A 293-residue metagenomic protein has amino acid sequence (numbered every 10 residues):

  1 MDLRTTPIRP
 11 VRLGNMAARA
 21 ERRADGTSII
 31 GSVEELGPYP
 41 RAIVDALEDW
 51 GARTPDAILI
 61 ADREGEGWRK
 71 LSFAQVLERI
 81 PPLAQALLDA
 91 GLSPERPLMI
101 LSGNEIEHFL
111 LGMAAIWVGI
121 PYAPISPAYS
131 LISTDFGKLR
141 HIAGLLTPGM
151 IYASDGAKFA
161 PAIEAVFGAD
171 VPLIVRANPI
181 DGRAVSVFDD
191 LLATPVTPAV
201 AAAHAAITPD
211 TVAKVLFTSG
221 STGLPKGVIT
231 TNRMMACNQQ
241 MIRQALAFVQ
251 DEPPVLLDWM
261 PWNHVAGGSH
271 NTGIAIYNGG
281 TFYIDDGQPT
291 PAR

Functional and structural regions predicted by a protein language model:
M1-L71, Q75-A90, G112, V118 (+2 more regions): N-lobe entry segment of adenylate-forming
D2-R12, W117-D190: Structural core segment of the AMP-binding/adenylate-forming
E35, L59-L111, S130-K138, V187-V196 (+1 more regions): Conserved AMP-binding/adenylate-forming core of the ANL superfamily
P55-D56, I174-R176, G182-F217, L224 (+1 more regions): Conserved pre-ATP/AMP-binding loop-to-beta segment of ANL
R69-A74, H204-I207, A213-Q240: Conserved AMP-binding A3 loop
A84, E105-S130, H141-M150, P254-V255 (+1 more regions): A short helix-loop-beta submotif of the ANL/AMP-binding
G103-I106, M260-H264: AMP-binding (ANL) adenylation modules
A236-V255, W262-R293: Conserved AMP-binding/adenylation subdomain of ANL enzymes
